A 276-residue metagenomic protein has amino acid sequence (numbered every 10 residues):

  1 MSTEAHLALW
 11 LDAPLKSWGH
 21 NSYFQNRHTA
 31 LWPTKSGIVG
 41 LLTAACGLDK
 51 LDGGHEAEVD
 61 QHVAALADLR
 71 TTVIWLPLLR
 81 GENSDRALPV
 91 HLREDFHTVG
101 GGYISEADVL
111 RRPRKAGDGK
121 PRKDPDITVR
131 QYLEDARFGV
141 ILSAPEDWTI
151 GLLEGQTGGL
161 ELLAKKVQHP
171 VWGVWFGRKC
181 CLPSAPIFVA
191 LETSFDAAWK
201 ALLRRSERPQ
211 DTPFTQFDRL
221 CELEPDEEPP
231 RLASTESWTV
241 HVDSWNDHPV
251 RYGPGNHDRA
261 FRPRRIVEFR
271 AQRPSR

Functional and structural regions predicted by a protein language model:
M1, H62-A65, R130-L133: A general structural signal for short secondary-structure junctions and capping/turn motifs
M1-F24: N-terminal, Lys/Arg- and Ser/Thr-rich interaction peptides
E4-H6, D68-R70, D135-G139: Extracellular structured ligand-interaction cores
L9, A45-L48, D52-G53, G117-R122: A short linear-motif detector with a strong N-terminal bias
P14, H28, V129: Glycine-rich, flexible loop/turn motifs
N21-A107: Glycine/small-residue-rich interface belts in oligomeric ring/scaffold proteins and their assembly partners
V73-R276: Internal, well-folded beta-alpha domain core
